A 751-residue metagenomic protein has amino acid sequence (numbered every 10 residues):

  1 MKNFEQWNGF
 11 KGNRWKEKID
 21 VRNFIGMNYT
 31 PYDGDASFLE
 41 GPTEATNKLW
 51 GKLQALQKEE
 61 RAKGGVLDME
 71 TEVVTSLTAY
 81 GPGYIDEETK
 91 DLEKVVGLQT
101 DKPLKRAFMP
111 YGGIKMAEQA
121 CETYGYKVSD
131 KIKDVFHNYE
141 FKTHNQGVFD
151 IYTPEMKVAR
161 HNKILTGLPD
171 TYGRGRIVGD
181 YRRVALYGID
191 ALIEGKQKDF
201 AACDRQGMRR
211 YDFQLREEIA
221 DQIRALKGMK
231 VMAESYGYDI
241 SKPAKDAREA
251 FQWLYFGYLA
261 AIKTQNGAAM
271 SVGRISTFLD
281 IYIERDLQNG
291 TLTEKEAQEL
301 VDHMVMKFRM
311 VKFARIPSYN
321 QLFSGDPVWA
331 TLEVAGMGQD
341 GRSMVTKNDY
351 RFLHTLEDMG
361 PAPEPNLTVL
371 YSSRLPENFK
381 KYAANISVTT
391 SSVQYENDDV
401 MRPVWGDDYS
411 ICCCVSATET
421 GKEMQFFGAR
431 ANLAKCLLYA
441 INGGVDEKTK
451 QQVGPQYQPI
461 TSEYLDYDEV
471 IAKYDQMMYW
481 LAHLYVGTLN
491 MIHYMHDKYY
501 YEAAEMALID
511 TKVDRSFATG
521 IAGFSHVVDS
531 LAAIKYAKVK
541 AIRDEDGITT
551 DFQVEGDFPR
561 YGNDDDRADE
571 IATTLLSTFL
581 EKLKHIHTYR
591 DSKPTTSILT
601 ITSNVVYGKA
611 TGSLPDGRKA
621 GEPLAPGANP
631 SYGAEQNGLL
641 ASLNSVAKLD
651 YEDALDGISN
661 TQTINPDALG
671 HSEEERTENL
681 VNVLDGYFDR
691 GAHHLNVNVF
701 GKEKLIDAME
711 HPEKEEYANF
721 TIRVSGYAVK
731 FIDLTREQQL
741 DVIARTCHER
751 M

Functional and structural regions predicted by a protein language model:
K2-M751: Conserved catalytic cores of very large enzyme subunits
